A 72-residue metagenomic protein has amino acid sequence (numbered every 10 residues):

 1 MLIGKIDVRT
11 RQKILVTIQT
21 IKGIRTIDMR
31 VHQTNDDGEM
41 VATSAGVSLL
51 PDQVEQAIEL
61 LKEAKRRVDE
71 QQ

Functional and structural regions predicted by a protein language model:
M1, I14, E59-L60: Acidic/proline-rich low-complexity IDRs
M1-R9: Negatively charged, low-complexity tracts enriched in Asp/Glu with abundant Ser/Thr
K13-A45: A short, structured beta-strand/loop element
T43-Q72: Mixed-charge, Lys/Arg-enriched low-complexity segments
